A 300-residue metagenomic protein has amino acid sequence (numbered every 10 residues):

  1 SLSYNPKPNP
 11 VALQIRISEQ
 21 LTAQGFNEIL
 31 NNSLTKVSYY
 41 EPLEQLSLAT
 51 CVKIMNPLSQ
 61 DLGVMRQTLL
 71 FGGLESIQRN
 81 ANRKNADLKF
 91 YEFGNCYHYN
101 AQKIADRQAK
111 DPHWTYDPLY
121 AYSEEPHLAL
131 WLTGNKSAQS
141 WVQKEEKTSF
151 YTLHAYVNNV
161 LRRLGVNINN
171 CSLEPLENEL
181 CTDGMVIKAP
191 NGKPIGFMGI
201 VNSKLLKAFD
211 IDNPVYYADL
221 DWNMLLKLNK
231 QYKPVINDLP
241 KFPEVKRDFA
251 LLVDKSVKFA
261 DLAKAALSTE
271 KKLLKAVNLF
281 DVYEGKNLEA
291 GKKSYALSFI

Functional and structural regions predicted by a protein language model:
S1, A12, G94, R107 (+4 more regions): A carboxyl-terminal module marker
S1-L88, I300: Extended, well-folded interaction surfaces typified by the phenylalanyl-tRNA synthetase beta subunit core
Q24, E28, D61, N80-K84 (+4 more regions): Short secondary-structure junctions and interdomain/linker hinges
L74, Q108-A109, W114-P118: Bacterial N-terminal Sec-type targeting sequences
R83-K84, A121-S123: Solvent-exposed alpha-helices and their adjacent loops that cap or buttress functional pockets in soluble metabolic
N95-Y99: Conserved alpha/beta cores of soluble small-molecule-handling proteins
